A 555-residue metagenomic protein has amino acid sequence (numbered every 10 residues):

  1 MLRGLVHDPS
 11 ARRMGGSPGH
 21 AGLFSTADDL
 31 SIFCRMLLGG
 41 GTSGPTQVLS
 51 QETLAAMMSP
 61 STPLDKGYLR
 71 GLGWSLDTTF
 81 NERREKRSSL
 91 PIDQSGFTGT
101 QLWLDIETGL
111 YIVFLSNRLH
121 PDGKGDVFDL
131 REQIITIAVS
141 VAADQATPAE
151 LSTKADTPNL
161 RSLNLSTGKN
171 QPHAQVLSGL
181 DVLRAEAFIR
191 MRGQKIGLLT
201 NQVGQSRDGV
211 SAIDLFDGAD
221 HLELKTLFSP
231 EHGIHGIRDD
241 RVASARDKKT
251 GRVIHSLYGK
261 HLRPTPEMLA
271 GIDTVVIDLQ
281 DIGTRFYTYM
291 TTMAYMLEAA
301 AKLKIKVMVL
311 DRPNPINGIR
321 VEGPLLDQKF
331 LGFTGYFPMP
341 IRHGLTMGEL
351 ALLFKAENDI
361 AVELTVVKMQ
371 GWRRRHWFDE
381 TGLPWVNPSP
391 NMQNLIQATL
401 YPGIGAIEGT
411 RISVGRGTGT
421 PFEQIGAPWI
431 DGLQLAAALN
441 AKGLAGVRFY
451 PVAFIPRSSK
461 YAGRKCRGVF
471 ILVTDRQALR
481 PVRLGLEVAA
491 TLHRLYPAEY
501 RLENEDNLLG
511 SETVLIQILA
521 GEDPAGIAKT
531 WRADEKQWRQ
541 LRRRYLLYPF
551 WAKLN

Functional and structural regions predicted by a protein language model:
M1-Q171: Catalytic loop of the DD-peptidase/beta-lactamase superfamily, centered on the K-T-G motif and neighboring
P9-G19, L331-P338, G417-P421: Flexible glycine/proline-enriched surface loops and loop-helix/loop-strand junctions
H235-R241, M308-F330: Glycine-rich, charge-decorated loop segments at or immediately adjacent to ligand/cofactor-binding or catalytic sites
D240-G271, T284: Glycine-rich oxoanion-binding loops at beta->alpha junctions
D281-M293: Glycine/threonine-rich flexible loop motifs
L331-Y401: Conserved anion/nucleotide-ligand pocket segment
W372-R375, D379-P451: Glycine-rich, aromatic-lined ligand/substrate-binding cores of catalytic and carbohydrate-binding domains
G426-T530: Conserved functional hotspot residues or short segments at active or partner-binding sites across diverse domains
